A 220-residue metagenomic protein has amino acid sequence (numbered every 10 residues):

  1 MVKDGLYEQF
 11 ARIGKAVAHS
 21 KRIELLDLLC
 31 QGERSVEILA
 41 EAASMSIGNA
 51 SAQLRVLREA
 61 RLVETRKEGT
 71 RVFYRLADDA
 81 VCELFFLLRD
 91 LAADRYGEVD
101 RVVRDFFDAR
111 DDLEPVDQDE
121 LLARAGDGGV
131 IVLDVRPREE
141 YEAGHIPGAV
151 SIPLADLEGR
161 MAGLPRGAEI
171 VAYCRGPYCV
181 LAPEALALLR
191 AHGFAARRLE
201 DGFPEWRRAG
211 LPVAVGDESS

Functional and structural regions predicted by a protein language model:
M1-E8, E83-D127, D134: Amphipathic alpha-helical dimerization/coiled-coil segments that flank or bridge DNA-binding/regulatory modules
E8-N49, V72-D79: N-terminal helix-turn-helix DNA-binding core of bacterial DNA-binding proteins
S44, R61-L62, L211: Short hinge/loop at the helix->beta-strand junction immediately C-terminal to the helix-turn-helix recognition helix
L54-R55, V72, F203: Short, hydrophobic-biased segments on the C-terminal half of alpha helices that form "recognition helices"
R58-E68, R75: Beta-hairpin "wing" of winged helix-turn-helix
L62, L164-R207: Catalytic cysteine-centered active loop of the rhodanese-like fold, especially the PTP/DSP P-loop
T65, V213-A214: Short beta-strand "wing" residues that participate in macromolecule-binding interfaces
E120-E184, G216: Positively charged, proline/Ser/Thr-rich regional signature most characteristic of the Rhodanese/CDC25-like
